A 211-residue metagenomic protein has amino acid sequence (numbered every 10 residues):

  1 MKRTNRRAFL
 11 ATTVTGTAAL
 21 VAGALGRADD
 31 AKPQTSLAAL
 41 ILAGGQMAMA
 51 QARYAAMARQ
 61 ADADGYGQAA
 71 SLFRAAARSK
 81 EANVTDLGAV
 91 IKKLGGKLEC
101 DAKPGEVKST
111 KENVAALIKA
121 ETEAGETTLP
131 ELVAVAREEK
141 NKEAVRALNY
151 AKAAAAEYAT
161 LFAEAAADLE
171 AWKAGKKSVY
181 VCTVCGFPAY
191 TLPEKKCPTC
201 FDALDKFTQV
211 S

Functional and structural regions predicted by a protein language model:
K2-N5, L10-V21, A28-S211: Non-heme di-metal
